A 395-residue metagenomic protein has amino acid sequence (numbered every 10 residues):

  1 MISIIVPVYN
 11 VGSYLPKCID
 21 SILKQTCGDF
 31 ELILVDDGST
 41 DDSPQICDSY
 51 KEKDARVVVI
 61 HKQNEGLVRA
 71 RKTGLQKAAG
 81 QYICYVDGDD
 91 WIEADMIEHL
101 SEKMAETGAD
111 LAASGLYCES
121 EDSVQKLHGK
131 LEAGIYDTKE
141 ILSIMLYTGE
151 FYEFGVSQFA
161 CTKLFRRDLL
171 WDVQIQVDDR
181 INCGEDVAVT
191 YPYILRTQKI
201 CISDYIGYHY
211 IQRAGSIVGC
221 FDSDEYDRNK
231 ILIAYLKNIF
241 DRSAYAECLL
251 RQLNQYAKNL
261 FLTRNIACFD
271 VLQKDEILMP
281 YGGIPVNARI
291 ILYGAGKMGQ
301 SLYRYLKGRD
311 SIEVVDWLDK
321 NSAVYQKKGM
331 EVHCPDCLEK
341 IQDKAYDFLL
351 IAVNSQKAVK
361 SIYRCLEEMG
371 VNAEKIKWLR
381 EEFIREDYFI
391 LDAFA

Functional and structural regions predicted by a protein language model:
D20-D29: Short, acidic, metal-binding catalytic loop of nucleotide-sugar glycosyltransferases
S21, D36-Q45: A conserved acidic beta->alpha catalytic loop
D29-G38, V58-Q63, D87-G88: Short beta-strand/loop segment that forms part of the nucleotide-sugar
K62-A78: Glycine-rich, basic loop-to-helix element that forms the pyrophosphate-binding segment of sugar-nucleotide handling
I83: Short aromatic/hydrophobic "clamp" motif used to bind/position activated sugar donors
G88-S203, Y208-D224: Donor-binding/catalytic cores of nucleotide-activated saccharide and glycerol-phosphate transferases/polymerases
Q198, Y205-R213, G219-E247, R264-Y281: Catalytic core of nucleotide-sugar-dependent glycosyltransferases
L262-A395: Hydrophobic, well-ordered beta-alpha structural blocks that scaffold small-molecule cofactor pockets
